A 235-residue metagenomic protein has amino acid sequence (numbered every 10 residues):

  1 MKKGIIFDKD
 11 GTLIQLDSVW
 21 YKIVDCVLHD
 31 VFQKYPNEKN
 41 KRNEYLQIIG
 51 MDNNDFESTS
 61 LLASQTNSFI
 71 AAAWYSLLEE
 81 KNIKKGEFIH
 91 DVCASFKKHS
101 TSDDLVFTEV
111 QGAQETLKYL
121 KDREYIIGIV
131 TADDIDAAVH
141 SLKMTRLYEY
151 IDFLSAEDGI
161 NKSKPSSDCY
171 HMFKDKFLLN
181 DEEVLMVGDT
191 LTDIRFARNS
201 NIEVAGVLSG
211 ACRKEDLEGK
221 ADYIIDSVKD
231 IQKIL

Functional and structural regions predicted by a protein language model:
M1-I5, S18, Q33, K118-K121 (+1 more regions): Asp-based, Mg2+/Mn2+-dependent phosphohydrolase catalytic module
K2-Q111, Y119: N-terminal helical cap/lid subdomain that shapes the substrate entry/recognition surface in HAD-like hydrolases
T12, T131-D133: Conserved phosphate-coupling serine/threonine residues in phosphotransfer and NTP-handling enzymes
N67, E109, T131, M186 (+1 more regions): Charged, low-complexity surface patches
I83, R123-Y125, I202: Short phosphate-binding/catalytic loops that engage adenosine nucleotides
G128: Conserved glycine-rich Rossmann-like NAD(P)H-binding loop of the short-chain dehydrogenase/reductase
